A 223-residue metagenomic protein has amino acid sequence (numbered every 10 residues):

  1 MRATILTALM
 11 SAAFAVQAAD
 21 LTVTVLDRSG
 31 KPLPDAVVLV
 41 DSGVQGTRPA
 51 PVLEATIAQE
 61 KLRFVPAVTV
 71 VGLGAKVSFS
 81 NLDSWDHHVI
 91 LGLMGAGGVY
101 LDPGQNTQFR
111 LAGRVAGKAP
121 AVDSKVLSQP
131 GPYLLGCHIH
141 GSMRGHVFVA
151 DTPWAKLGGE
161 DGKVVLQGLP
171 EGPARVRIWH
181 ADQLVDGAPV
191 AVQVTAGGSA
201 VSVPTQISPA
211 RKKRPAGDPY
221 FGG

Functional and structural regions predicted by a protein language model:
M1-T4: Positively charged n-region of N-terminal signal peptides that target proteins for export
L6-L9: Sec-dependent N-terminal signal peptides
A13-A15: N-terminal signal peptide c-region/cleavage motif recognized by signal peptidases
A18-G223: Extracytoplasmic copper-binding redox domains, predominantly the cupredoxin/blue-copper superfamily
